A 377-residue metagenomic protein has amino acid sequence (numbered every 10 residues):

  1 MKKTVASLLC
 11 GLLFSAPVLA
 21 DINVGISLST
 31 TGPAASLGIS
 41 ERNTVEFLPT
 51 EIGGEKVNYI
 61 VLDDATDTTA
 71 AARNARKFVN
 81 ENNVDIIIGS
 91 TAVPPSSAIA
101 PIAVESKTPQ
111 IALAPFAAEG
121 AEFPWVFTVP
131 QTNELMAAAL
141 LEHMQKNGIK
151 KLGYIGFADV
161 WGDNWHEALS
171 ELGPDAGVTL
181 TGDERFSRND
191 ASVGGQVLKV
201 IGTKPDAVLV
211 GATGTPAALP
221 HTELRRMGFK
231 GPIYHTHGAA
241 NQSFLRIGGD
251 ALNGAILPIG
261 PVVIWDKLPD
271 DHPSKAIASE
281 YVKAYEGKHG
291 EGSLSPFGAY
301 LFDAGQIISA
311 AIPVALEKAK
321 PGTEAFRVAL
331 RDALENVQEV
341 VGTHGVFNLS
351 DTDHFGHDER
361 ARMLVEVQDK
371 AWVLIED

Functional and structural regions predicted by a protein language model:
T4-C10, A20-D377: Extracytosolic ligand-binding ectodomains
S15-P17: N-terminal signal peptide c-region/cleavage motif recognized by signal peptidases
